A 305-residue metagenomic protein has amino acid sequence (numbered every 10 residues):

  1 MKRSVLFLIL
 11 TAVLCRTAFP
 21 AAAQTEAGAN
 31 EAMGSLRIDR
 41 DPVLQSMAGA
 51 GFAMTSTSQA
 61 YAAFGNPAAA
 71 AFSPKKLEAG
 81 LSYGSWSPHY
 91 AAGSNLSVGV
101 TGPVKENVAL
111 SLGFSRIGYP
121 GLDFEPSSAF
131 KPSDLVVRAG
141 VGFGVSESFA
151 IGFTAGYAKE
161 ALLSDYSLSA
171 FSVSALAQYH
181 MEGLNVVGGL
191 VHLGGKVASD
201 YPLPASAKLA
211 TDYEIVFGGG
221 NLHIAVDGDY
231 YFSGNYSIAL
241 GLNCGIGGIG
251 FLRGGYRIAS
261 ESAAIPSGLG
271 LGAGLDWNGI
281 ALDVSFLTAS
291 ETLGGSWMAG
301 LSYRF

Functional and structural regions predicted by a protein language model:
M1-G34, D39: Cleavable N-terminal export/targeting peptides
Q24-F305: Subset of outer-membrane beta-barrel
